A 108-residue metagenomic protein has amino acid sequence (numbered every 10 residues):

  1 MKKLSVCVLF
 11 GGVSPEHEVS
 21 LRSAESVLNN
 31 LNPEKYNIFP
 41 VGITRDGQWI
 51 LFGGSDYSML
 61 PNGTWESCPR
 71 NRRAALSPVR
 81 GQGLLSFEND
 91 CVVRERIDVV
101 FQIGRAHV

Functional and structural regions predicted by a protein language model:
M1-H107: ATP-binding N-terminal substructure of ATP-dependent carboxylate-amine bond-forming enzymes
